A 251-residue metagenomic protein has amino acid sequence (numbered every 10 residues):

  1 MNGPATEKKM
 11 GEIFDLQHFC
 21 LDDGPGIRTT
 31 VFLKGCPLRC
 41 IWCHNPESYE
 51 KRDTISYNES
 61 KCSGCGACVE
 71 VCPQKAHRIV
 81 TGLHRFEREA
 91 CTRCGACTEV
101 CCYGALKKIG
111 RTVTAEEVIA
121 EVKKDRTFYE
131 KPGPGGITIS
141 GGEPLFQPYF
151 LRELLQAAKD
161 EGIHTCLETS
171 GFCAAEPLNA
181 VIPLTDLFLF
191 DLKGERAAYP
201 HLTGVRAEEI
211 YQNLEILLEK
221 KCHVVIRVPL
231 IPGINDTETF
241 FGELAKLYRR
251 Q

Functional and structural regions predicted by a protein language model:
M1-E12, T30-V31: N-terminal pre-core extensions flanking Radical SAM catalytic domains
E12-F14, V80, E168-F172: Short gly/ser/thr-rich secondary-structure transition/capping motifs
F14-A67, H84-R93: N-terminal pre-triad scaffold of radical SAM enzymes
L16, K34, P46, R88-E89 (+5 more regions): Fold-independent oxyanion-binding glycine-rich loops and adjacent beta-strand/coil segments at enzyme active sites
G24-P25, F32, Y49-E50, T54-E59 (+2 more regions): N-terminal-biased segments
C40, C62, C68, C72 (+5 more regions): Hydrophobic packing within well-folded, soluble alpha/beta domains
I41-S48, A67-F86, A96-R111: Iron-sulfur cluster-binding cysteine motifs and their immediate structural context in ferredoxin-like electron-transfer
E116-Q251: Conserved AdoMet/S-adenosylmethionine-binding subsite of the radical SAM
